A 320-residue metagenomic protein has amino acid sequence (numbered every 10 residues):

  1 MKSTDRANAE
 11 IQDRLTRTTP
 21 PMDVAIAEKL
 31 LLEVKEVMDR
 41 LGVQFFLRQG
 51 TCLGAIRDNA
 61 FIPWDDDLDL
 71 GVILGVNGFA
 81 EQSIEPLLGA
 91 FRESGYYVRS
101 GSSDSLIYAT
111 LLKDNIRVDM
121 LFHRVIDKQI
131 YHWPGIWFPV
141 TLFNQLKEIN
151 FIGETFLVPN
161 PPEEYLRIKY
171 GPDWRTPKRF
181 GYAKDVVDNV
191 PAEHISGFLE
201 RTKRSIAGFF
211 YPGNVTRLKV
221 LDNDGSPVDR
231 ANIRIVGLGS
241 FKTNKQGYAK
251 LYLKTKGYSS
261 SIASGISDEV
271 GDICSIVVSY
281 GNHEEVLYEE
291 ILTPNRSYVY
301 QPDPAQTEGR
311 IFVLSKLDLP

Functional and structural regions predicted by a protein language model:
T16-D39, L87-P134, K147-F156, F180 (+2 more regions): Conserved catalytic core of two-metal-ion nucleotidyltransferases
K35-L68, I73-N77: Active-site nucleotide-donor binding segment shared across nucleotidyl transfer reactions
N77-E85: Short, conserved charged micro-motifs
T141, Q145-L146, F151, T155 (+1 more regions): A conserved mid-domain beta-alpha-beta active-site/ligand-binding segment of alpha/beta enzyme cores
A207-G225: A short, Gly/Thr-enriched small/hydrophobic beta-strand-prone motif that recurs across taxa
V215, D224-G237: Short, ordered, surface-exposed loop/turn motifs in non-cytosolic proteins
L238-Y258: Short, acidic Ser/Thr/Gly-rich low-complexity loop/linker segments typical of extracellular and cell-surface proteins
P302-P320: Compositionally biased low-complexity segments at domain edges in trafficked proteins and select soluble regulators
